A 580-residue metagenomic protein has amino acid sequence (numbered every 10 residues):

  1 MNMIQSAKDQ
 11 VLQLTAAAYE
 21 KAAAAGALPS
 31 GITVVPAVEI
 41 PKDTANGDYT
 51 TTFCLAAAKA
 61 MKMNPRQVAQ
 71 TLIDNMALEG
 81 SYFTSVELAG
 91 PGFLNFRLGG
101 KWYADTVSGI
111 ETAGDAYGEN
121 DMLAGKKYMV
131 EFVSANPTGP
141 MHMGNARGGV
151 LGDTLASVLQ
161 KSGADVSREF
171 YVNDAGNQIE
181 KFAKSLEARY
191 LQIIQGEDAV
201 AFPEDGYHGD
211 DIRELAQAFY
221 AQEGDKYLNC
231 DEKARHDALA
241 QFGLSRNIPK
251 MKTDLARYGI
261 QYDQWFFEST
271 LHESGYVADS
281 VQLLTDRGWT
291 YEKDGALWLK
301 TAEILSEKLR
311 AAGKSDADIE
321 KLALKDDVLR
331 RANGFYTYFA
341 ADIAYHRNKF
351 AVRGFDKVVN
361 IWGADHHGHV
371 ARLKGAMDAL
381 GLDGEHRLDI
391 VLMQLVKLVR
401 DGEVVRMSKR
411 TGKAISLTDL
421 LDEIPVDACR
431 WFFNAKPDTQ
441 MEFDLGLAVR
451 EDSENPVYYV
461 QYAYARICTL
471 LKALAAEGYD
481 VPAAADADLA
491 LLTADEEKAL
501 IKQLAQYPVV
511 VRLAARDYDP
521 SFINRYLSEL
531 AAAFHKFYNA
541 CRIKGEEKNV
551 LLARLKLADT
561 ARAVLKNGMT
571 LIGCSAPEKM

Functional and structural regions predicted by a protein language model:
N2-A104, E111, D115, E119-M580: Non-catalytic interaction-recognition regions
